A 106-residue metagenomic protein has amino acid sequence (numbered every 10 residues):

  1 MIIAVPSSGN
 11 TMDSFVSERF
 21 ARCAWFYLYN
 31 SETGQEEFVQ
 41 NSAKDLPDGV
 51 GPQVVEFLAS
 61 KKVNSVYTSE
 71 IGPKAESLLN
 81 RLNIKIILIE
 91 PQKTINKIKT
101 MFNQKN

Functional and structural regions predicted by a protein language model:
M1-G49, Q53, S60, N80-R81 (+1 more regions): Non-catalytic interface/targeting segments
E56, E76-S77: Alpha-helical segments flanking ligand/cofactor-binding loops in enzyme cores
Y67-T68: Conserved SAM-binding loop
I71-A75: Short, glycine/polar-rich helix-capping loops at beta-to-alpha or helix-loop-helix junctions that flank or form
